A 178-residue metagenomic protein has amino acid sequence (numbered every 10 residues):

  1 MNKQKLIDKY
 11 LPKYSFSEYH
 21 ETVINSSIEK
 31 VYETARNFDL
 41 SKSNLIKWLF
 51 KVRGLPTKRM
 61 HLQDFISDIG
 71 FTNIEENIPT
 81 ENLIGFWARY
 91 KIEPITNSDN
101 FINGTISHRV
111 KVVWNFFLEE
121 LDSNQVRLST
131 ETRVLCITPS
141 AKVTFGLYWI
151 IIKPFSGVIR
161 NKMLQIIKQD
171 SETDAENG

Functional and structural regions predicted by a protein language model:
M1-F65, G70-I74: Hydrophobic ligand-binding cavity/cleft-lining segments
I24-K30, I74-E81, F117-R127, E172-D174: A short, structured loop/turn motif at beta-sheet edges
K42, L83-R89, I106-H108, F145-G146 (+2 more regions): Glycine-rich, low-complexity intrinsically disordered segments
I69-T72, I159-M163: Alpha-helical packing segments of well-folded alpha/beta enzyme cores
N77-I95, I102: Acidic, glycine-rich loop-and-strand cores that form catalytic or ligand-binding grooves in diverse globular domains
K91-T96, C136-S140: Short, cysteine-centered beta-strand-loop-beta hairpins and adjacent loop/turn segments enriched in charged/polar
F101-F155, I167: Beta-strand/loop substructures that line and gate deep hydrophobic ligand-binding cavities in soluble
I166-G178: Short, highly charged C-terminal tails/helix-capping segments
